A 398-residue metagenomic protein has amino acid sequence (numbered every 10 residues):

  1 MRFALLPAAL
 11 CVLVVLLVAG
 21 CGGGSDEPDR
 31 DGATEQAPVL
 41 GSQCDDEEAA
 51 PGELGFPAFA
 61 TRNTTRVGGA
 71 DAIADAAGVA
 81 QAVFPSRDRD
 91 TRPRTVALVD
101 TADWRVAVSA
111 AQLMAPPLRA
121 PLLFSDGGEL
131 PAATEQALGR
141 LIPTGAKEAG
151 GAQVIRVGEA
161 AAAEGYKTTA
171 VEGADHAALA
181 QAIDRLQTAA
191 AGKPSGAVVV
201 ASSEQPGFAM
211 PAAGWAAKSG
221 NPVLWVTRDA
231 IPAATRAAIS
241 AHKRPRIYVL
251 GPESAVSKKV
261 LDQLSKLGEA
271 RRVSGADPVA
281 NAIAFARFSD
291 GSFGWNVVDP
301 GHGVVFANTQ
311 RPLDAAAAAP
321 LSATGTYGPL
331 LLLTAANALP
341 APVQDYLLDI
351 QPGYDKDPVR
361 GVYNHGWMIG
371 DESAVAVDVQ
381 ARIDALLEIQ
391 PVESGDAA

Functional and structural regions predicted by a protein language model:
M1-R2, A33: Residue-level detector of alpha-helical hydrophobic segments embedded in or interacting with membranes
R2-L13: Sec-dependent N-terminal signal peptides
L17-G20: C-terminal motif of bacterial Sec signal peptides marking the signal peptidase cleavage site
G23-A398: Extracellular glycan-binding segments that recognize GlcNAc-based cell-wall polysaccharides
